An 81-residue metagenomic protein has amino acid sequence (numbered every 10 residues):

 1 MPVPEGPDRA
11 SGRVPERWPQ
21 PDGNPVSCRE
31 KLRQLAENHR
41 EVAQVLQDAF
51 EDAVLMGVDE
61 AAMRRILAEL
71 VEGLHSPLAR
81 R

Functional and structural regions predicted by a protein language model:
P4-A43, Q47: N-terminal acidic leader/helix
Q34-L78: Amphipathic, hydrophobic secondary-structure cores in small proteins
